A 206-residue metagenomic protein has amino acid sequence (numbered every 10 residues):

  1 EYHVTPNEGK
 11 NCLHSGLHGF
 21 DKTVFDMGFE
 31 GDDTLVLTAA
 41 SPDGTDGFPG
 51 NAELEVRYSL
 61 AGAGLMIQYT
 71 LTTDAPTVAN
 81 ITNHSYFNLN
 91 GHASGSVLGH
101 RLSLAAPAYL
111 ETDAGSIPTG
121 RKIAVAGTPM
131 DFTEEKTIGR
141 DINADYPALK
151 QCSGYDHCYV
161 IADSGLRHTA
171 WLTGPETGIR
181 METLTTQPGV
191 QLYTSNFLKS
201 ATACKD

Functional and structural regions predicted by a protein language model:
E1-D206: An exposed, glycine/acidic-rich loop-and-rim segment of catalytic or binding clefts
